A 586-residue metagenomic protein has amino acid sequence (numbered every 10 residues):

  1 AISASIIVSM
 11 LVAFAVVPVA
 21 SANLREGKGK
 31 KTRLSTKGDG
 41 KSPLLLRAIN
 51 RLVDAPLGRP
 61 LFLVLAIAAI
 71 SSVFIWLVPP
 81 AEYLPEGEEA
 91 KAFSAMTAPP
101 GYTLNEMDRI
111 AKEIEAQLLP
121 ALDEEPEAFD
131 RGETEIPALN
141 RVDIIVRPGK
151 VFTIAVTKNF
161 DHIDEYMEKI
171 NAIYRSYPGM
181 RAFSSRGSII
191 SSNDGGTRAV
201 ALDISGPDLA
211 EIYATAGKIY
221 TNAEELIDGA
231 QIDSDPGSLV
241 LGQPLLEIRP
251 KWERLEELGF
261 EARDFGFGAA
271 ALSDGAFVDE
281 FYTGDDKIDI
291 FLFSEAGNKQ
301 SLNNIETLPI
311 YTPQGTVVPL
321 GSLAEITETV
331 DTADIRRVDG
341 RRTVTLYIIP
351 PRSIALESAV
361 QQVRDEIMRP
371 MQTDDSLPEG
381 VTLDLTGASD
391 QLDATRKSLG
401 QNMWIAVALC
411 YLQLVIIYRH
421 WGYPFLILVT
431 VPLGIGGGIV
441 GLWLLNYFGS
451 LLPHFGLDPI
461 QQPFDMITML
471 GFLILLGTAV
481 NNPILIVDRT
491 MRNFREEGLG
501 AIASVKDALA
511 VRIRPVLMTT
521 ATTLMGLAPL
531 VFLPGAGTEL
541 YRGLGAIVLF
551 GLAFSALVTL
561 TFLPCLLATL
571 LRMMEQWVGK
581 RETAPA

Functional and structural regions predicted by a protein language model:
A1-R33, T153, L433, N482 (+2 more regions): Transmembrane alpha-helices and their membrane-interface boundaries in multi-pass membrane transporters and channels
A1-S3, K41-L57, P80, Y220 (+7 more regions): Alpha-helical membrane-interface segments at transmembrane helix boundaries
A4, L412-V511, L517-L533, F550 (+3 more regions): Hydrophobic transmembrane alpha-helices and their membrane-interface caps in long multi-pass transport proteins
A20-G27, Y83-K91, D143-P148, R181-A199 (+4 more regions): Flexible hinge/switch segments at interdomain interfaces of large molecular machines
T32-L84, L202, A510: Signature of alpha-helical transmembrane segments and their immediate interfacial
P60, L65-Y102, S184-S185, D194-A199 (+1 more regions): Transmembrane helices with small-residue packing motifs
N105-G195, T221, E253-D274: Solvent-exposed, membrane-proximal periplasmic/extracellular interface segments of envelope transport and secretion
Y220-A406, V415-Y418, A501-A503: Extracytoplasmic/periplasmic membrane-proximal domains and adjacent transmembrane bundles of envelope biogenesis
